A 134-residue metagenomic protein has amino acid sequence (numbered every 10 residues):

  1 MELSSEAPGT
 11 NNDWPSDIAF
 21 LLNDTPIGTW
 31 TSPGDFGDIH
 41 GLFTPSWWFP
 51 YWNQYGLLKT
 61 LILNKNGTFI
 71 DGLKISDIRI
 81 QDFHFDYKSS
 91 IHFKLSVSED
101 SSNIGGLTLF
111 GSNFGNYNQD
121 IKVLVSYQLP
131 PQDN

Functional and structural regions predicted by a protein language model:
E2-N12: A short beta-strand element within beta-rich, extracytoplasmic domains of secreted/secretory-pathway proteins
E2-S4, A19-L21, K94-S96: Residue-level recognition of well-ordered beta-strand positions that form the cores of beta-sheet-rich folds across
P8-T10, T29, S102-I104: Intrinsically disordered, low-complexity acidic/polar segments
T10-L22: Short coil-to-beta strand junction motifs in C2/discoidin
D24-W30: Surface-exposed loop/edge segments in extracytoplasmic proteins
G34-Y87, N103: Extended, solvent-exposed segments with strong compositional bias
D86-V97: Short, well-structured beta-strand segments enriched in hydrophobic/aromatic residues within extracellular or lumenal
S98-N134: Proprotein-processing/basic-patch segments
